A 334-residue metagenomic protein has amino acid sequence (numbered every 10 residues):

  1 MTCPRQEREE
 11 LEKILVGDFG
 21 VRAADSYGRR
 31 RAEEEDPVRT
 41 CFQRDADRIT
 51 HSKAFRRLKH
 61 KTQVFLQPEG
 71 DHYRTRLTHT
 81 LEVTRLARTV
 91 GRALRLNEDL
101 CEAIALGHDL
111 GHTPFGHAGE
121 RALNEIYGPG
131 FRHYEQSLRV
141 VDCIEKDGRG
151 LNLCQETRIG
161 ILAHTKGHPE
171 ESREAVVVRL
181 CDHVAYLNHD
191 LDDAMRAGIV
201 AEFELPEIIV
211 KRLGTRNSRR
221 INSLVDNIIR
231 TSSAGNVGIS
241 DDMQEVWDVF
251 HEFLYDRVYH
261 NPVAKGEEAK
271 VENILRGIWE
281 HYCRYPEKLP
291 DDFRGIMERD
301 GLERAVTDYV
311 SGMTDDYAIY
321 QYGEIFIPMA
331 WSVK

Functional and structural regions predicted by a protein language model:
M1-T80, R85-V90, N97-E98, G119 (+1 more regions): Histidine-centered, transition-metal-coordinating active-site segments
E102-G107, L180-C181: Short alpha-helix carrying the canonical HExxH Zn2+-binding catalytic motif
L106-G107, N124-E125, G295: Conserved short loop/turn motifs at secondary-structure junctions
G111-F115, A185: Short active-site segment of divalent metal-dependent hydrolases/proteases that encodes the spacing between
G116-Y127: A glycine- and small-aliphatic-rich helix-loop capping segment at beta-alpha/alpha-beta transitions that lines
